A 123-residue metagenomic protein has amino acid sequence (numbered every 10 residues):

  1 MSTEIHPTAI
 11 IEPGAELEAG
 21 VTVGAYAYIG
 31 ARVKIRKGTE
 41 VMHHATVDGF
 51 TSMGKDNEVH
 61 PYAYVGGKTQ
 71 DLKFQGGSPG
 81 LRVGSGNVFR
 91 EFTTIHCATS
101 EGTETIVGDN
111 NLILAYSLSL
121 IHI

Functional and structural regions predicted by a protein language model:
T3, A9, A15, V21-V23 (+13 more regions): A structural motif detector for beta-strand N-caps
G66-P79, S100-E101: Acidic/polar low-complexity surface segments
H96-C97: A positional/architectural concept
H122-I123: Conserved small/polar residues in nucleotide/adenosyl-binding loops
